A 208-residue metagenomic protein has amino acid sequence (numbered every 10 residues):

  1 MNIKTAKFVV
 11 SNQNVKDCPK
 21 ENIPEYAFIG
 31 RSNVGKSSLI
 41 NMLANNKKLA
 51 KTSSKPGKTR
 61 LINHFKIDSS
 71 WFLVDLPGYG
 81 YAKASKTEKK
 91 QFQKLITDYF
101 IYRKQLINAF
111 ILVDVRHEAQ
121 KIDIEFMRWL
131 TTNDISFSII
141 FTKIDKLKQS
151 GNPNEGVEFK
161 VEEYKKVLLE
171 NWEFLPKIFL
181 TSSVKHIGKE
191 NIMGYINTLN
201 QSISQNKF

Functional and structural regions predicted by a protein language model:
M1-K83, N206-F208: Conserved G1/Walker A P-loop phosphate-binding module
I3-K16, K146-F208: Canonical P-loop GTPase G-domain recognition
C18, P56-N63, P77-I107, V115-W129: Switch II of P-loop NTPase G domains
N22-I23, L43, K86-K89, I124-R128 (+2 more regions): Short, glycine/charged-enriched secondary-structure capping and boundary segments
L43-K47, F100, I196: Hydrophobic aliphatic residues
K58, W71, G78-Y81, R116-E118 (+2 more regions): Conserved nucleotide-binding/hydrolysis micro-motifs of P-loop NTPases
T97-P176: Conserved C-terminal guanine-recognition region of P-loop GTPase G domains, centered on the G4
